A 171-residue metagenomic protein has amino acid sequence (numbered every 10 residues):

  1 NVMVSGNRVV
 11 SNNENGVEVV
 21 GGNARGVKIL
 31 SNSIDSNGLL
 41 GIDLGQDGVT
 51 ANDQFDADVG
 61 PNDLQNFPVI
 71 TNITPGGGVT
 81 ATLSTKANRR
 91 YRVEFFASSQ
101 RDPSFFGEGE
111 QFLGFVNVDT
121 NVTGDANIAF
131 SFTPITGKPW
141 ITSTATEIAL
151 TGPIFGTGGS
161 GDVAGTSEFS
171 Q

Functional and structural regions predicted by a protein language model:
N1, N15-N23, S36, L40-D47: Glycine-rich beta-solenoid repeat tracts in large extracellular/virion proteins
V4, N23-A24, I29, N37 (+1 more regions): Parallel beta-helix/beta-solenoid
N23, F132-K138: Surface-exposed, short loops/turns at beta-strand junctions within beta-sandwich domains
D43, R92-F96, T142-T144: Beta-strand signatures of extracellular beta-sandwich domains
D53-A87: Surface beta-strand/loop "capping" patches
T80-T82, N117, T123-P134: Exposed aromatic-hydrophobic patches
A149-Q171: Edge beta-strands of extracellular beta-sandwich domains
